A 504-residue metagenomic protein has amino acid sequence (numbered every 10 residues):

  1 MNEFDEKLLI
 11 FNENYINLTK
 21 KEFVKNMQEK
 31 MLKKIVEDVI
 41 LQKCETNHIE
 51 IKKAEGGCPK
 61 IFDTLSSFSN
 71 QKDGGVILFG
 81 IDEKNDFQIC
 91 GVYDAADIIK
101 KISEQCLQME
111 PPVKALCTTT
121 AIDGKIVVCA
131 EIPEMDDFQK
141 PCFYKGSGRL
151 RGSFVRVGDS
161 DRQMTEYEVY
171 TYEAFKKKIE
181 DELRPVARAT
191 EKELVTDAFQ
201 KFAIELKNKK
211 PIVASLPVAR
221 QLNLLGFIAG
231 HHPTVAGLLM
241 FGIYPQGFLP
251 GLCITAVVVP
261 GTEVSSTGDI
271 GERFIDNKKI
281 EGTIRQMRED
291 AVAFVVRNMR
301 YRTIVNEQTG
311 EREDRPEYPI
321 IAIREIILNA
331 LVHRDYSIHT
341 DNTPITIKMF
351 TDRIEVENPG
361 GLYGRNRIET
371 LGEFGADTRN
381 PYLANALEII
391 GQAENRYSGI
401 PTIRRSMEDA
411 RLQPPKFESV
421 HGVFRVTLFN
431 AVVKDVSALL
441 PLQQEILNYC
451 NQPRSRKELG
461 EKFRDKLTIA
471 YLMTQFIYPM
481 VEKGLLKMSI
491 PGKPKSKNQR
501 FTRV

Functional and structural regions predicted by a protein language model:
M1-A322, I327-V432, R454-S455, E482-M488 (+1 more regions): Conserved N-terminal catalytic/coupling substructures associated with nucleotide/phosphate chemistry
R315, A438-L439, I469: Residue-level marker of regulatory loop/turn positions in helix-turn-helix DNA-binding domains and in histidine
Y318, K466-E482, K495: Short amphipathic alpha-helical interaction segments
N380, I400, Q443, R456 (+1 more regions): Short amphipathic alpha-helical surface patches that serve as generic macromolecular interface elements
N430-Y449, T474, G492: Short alpha-helical segments that sit at the start of domains
P453-R464: Short acidic, hydrophobic short linear motifs in intrinsically disordered regions
I490-V504: Short, cationic-aromatic polyanion-contact patches
